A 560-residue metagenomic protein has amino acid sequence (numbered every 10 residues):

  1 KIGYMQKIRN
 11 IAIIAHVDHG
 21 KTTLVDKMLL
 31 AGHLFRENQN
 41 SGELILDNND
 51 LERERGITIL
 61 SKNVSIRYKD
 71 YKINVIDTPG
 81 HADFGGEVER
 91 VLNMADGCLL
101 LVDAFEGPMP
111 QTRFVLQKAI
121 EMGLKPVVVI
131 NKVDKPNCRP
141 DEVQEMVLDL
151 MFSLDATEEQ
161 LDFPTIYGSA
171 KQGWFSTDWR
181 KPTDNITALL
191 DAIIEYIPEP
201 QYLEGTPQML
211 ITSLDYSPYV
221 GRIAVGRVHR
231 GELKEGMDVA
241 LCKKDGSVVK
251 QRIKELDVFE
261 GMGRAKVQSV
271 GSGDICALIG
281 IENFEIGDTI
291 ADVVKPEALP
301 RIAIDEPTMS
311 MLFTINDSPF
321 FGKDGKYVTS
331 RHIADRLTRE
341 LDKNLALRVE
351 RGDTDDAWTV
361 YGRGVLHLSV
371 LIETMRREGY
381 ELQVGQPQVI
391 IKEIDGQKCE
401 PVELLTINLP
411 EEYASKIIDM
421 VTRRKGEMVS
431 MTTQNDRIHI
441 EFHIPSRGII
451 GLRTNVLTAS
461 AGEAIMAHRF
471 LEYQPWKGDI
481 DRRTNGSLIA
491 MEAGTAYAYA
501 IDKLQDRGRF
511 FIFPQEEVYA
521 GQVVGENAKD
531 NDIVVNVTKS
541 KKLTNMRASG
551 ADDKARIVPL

Functional and structural regions predicted by a protein language model:
I2-V102, E106-P108, M146, L214-S217: P-loop NTPase switch module centered on the Walker A-proximal segment
Q6-T23, A82, A95, P108-Q117 (+12 more regions): Conserved structured catalytic cores and adjacent interaction surfaces of nucleotide-binding/hydrolyzing enzymes
D18, L24, G56, D77 (+17 more regions): Residue-level signature of catalytic and energy-coupling elements of molecular machines, predominantly ATP/GTP-dependent
K27-M28, S65, E87-R90, M94 (+5 more regions): Alpha-helical scaffold elements adjacent to nucleotide-binding pockets in ATP/GTP-utilizing enzyme cores
N40-L46, L154-I166, P200-L210, G246-F259 (+7 more regions): Interdomain boundary/hinge elements
K125, K135-E195: Canonical P-loop GTPase G-domain recognition
Q208-M311, F321-K323, I418, N485 (+2 more regions): Conserved nucleotide-binding/hydrolysis modules and their immediate coupling elements across P-loop/ASCE NTPase motors
S318-L341: A short, contiguous, amphipathic alpha-helix enriched in charged residues
